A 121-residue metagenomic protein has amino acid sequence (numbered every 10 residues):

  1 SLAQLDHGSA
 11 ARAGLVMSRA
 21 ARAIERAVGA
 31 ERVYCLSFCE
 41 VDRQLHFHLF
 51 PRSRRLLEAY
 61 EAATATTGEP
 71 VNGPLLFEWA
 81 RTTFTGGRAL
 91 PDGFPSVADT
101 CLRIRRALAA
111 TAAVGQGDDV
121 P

Functional and structural regions predicted by a protein language model:
S1-P121: HIT superfamily nucleotide-processing domains
